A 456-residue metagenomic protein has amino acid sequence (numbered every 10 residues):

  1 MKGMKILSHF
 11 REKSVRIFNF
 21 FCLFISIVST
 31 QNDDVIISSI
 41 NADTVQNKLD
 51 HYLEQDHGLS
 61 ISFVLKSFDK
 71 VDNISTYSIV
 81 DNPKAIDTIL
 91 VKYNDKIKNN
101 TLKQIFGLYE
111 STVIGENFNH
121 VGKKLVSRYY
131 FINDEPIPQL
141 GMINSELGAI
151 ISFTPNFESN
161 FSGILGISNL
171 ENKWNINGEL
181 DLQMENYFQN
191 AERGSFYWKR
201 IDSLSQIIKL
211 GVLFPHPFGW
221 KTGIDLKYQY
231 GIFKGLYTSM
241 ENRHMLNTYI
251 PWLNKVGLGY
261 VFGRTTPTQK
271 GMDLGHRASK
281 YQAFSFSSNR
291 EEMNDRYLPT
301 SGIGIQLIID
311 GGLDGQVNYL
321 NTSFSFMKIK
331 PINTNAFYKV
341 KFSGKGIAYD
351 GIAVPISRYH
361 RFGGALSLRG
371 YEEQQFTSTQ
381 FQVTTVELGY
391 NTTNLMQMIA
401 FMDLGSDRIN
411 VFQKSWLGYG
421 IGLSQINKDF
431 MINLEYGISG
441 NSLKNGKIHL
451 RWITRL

Functional and structural regions predicted by a protein language model:
M1-V15: N-terminal secretory signal peptides that target proteins for export/translocation
V15-L23: Sec-dependent signal peptide recognition, specifically the positively charged N-region followed immediately by
C22-T30: Hydrophobic h-region of N-terminal signal peptides that target proteins for export in Gram-negative bacteria
Q31-N169, L180-D181, S195-S205, K209-L213 (+3 more regions): Periplasmic polypeptide-binding modules associated with outer-membrane biogenesis and secretion
G115-G304, R361-G364, Q374-Q380, M398 (+1 more regions): Gram-negative/organellar outer-membrane beta-barrel architecture
T268-M272, D350-R358, F412: Outer-membrane beta-barrel and related beta-rich outer-membrane complex signature in Gram-negative bacteria
F284-T392, M398-A400: C-terminal outer-membrane beta-barrel translocator/porin domains of Gram-negative envelope proteins and their
T392-W416: C-terminal hydrophobic structural anchor segments that stabilize assembly/packing rather than catalytic chemistry
